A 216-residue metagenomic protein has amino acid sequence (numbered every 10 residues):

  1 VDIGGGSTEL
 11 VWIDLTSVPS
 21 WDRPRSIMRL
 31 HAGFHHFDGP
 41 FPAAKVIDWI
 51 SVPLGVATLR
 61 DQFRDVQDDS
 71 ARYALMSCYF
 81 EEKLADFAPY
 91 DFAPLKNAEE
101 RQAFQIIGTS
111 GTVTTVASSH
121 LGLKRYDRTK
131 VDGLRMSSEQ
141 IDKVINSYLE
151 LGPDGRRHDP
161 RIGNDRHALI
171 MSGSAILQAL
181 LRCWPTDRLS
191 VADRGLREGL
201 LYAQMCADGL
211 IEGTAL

Functional and structural regions predicted by a protein language model:
V1-I3: Catalytic cores of RNA-modifying enzymes
G6-S7: Active-site-adjacent helix-turn-beta-strand microarchitecture at beta-sheet edges that either contains or buttresses
V11-L216: Helical "lid/coupling" subdomains associated with nucleotide-phosphate turnover
